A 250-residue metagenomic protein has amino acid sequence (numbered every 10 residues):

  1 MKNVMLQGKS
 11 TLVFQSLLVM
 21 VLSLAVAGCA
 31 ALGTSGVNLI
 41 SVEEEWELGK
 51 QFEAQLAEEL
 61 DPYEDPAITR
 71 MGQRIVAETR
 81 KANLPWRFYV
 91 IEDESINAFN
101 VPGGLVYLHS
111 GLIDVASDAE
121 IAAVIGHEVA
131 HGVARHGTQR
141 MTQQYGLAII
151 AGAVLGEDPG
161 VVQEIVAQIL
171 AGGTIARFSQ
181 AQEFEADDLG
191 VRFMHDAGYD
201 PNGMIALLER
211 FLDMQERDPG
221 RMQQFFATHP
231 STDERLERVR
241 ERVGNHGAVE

Functional and structural regions predicted by a protein language model:
K2-M20: Bacterial N-terminal signal peptides that target proteins for export
A25-G28: C-terminal motif of bacterial Sec signal peptides marking the signal peptidase cleavage site
A30-Y145, D158, R192, D196-A197 (+2 more regions): Peri-catalytic and regulatory segments of divalent metal-dependent proteins
L32-S35, A134-R177, A181: Short, low-complexity, glycine-enriched hydrophobic/amphipathic alpha-helices that associate with lipid bilayers
G36-S41, K50, R70, D187 (+1 more regions): Extracytoplasmic and endomembrane cell-envelope/extracellular-matrix remodeling and assembly machinery
E45, P159-L208: Metalloprotease/metallohydrolase-associated module, dominated by Zn2+-dependent proteases
A54, Q73, A123, A148-A151 (+6 more regions): Generic alpha-helical structural context detector
H127-H131, E183, D187, R235: Acidic active-site catalytic centers that drive phospho-/nucleotidyl reactions and related ester hydrolyses
